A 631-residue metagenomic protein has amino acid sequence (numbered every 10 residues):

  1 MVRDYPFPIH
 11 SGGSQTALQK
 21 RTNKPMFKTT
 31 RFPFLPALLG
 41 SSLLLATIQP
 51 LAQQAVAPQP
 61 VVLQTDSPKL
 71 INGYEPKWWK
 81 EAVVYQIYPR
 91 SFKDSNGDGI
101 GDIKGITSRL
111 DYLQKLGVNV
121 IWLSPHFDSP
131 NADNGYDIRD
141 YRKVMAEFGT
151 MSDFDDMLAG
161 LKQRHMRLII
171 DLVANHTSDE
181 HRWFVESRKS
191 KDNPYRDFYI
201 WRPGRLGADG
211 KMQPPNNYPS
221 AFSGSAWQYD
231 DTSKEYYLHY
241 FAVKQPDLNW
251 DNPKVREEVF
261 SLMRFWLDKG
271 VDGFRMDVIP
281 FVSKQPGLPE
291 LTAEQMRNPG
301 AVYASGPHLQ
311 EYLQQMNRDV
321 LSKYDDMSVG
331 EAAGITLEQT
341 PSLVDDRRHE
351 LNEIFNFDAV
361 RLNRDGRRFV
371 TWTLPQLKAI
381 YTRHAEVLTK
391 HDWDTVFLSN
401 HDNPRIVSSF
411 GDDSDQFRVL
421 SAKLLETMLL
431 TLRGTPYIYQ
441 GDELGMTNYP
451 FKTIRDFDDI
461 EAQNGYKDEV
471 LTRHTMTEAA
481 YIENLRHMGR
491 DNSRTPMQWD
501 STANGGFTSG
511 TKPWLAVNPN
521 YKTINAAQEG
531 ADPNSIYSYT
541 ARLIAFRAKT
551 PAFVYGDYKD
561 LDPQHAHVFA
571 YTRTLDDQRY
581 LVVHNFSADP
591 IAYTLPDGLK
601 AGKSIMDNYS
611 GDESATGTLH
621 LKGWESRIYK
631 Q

Functional and structural regions predicted by a protein language model:
I9-P25: Short, Lys/Arg-enriched N-terminal segments with co-localized hydrophobic residues within the first ~10-30 amino acids
F27-L38: Bacterial N-terminal signal peptides that target proteins for export
P36-A46: Bacterial N-terminal signal peptides
A52-W122, D128, D155, G160-L161 (+2 more regions): Carbohydrate-interacting/catalytic domains
Q53-R264, D268, F281-E338, S342-D346 (+1 more regions): Acidic/aromatic-lined carbohydrate-recognition and catalytic surfaces of CAZymes acting on diverse glycans
I121, F274-M276: Hydrophobic residues within beta-strands of alpha/beta enzymes
D179-P215, L313, N317-P496, S501-N504: Conserved alpha/beta catalytic core and glycan-binding cleft of carbohydrate-active enzymes
P246-R256, A301-S305, I406-L420, E483-N484 (+1 more regions): Active-site rim elements
